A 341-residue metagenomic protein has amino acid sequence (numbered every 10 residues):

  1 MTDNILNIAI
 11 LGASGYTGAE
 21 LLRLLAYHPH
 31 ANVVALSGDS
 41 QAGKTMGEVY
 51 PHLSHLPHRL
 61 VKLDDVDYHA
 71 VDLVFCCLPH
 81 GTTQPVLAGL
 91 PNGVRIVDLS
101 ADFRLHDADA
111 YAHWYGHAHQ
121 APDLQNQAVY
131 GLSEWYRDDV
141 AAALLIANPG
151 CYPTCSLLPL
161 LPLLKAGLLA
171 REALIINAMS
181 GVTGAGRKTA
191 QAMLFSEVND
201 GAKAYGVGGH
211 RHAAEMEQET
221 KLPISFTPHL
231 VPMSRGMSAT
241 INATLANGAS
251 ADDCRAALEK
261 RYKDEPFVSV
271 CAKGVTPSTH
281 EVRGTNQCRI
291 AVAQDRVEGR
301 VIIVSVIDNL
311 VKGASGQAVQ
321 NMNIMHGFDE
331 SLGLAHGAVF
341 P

Functional and structural regions predicted by a protein language model:
T2-V198, A202-Y205, A293-V297, G337-P341: N-terminal Rossmann-like NAD(P) cofactor-binding subdomain of oxidoreductases, focused on the glycine-rich
Y16, Q127, T154-L158, V207-A214 (+5 more regions): Conserved active-site and cofactor/substrate-binding residues in soluble primary-metabolism enzymes
E20, L158-P162, E215-E219, A257 (+2 more regions): Alpha-helical scaffold segments in soluble metabolic enzymes
A26-H30, K165-L169, H210, Q218-L222 (+3 more regions): Generic secondary-structure signature for well-ordered alpha-helical cores
V33, R171-I176, S225, F267-A272 (+1 more regions): A short coil-to-beta-strand element that immediately follows conserved catalytic motifs
A190-L194, K203, G209-T220, I224-L230: Anionic-ligand binding region
R235-A239: Conserved glycine-rich beta-strand-loop-beta hairpin in the small C-terminal domain of fold type I
N242-P341: C-terminal active-site/capping subdomain that shapes the small-molecule cofactor and substrate pocket of enzyme
